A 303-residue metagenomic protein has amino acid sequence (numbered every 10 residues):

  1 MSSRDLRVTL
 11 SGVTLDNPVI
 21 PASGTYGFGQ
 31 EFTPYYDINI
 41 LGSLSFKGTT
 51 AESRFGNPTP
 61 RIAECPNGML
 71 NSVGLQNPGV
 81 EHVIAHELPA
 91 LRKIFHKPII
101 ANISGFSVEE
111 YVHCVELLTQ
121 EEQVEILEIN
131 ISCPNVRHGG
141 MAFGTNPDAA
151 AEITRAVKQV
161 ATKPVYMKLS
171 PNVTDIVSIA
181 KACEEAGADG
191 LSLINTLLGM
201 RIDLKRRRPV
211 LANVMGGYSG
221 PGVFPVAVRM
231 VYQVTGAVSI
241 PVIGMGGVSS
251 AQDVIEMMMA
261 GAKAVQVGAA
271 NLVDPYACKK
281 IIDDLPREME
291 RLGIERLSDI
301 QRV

Functional and structural regions predicted by a protein language model:
M1-I99, G105, I281: N-terminal capping/small domains of soluble enzymes
V8-T9, V13, I84-F95, T119 (+5 more regions): Surface-exposed amphipathic alpha-helices with a cationic face
G24-G29, G105-V108, P171-D175, V248: Short beta->alpha connector loops
L41-G42, K47, K97, V124-E125 (+3 more regions): Short acidic/polar active-site loop segments enriched in Thr and Asp
T50-F55, P134-V136, L198-R201, L272-D274: Short gly/pro/ser/thr-enriched loop/turn and capping motifs at secondary-structure boundaries
N57-P66, I202-G216, M258, A270-E295: C-terminal helical cap(s) of enzyme catalytic domains, especially alpha/beta-barrels
V108-I243, Q252-V267: Alpha/beta enzyme core
S298-V303: A short, charged, Gly/Pro-tolerant segment at domain boundaries
